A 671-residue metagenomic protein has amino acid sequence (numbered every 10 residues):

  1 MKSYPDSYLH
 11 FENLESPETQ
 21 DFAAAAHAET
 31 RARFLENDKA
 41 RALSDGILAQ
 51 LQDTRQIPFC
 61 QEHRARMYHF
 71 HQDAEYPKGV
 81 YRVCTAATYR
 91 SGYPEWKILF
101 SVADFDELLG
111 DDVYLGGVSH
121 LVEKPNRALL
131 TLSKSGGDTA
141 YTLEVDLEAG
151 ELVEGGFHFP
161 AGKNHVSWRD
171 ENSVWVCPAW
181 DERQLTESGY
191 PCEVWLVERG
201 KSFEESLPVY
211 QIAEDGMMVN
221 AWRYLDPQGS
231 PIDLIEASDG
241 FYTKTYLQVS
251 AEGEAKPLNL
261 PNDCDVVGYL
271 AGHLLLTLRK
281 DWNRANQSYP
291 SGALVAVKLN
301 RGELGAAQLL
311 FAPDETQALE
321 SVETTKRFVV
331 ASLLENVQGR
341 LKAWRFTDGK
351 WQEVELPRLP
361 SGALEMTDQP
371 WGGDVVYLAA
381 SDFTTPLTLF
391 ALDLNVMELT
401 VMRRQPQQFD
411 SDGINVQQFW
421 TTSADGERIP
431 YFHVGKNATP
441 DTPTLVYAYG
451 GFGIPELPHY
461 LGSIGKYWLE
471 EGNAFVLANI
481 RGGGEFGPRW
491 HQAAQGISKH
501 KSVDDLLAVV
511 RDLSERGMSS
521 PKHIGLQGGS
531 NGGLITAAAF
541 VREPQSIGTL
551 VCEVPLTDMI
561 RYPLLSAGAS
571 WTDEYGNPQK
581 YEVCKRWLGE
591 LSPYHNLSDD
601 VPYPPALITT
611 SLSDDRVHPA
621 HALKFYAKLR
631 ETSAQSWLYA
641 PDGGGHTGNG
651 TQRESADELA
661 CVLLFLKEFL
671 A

Functional and structural regions predicted by a protein language model:
M1-E365, P370-V375, S381-T385, A391-L392 (+3 more regions): Beta-propeller folds
A65, Q72, S381, Y447-G451 (+2 more regions): Glycine-rich His-Gly loop
F70, T277, S332, A379 (+4 more regions): Short hydrophobic segments within beta-strands
A74, S135, F159, S167 (+26 more regions): Active-site-proximal structural scaffolding
L99, A103-L121, L132-G137, L392-E398 (+6 more regions): Cap/lid segment of the alpha/beta-hydrolase catalytic domain
S230, T243, A271-H273, Y289-L294 (+19 more regions): Active-site lining segments that contact anionic ligands and/or coordinate catalytic metals
L477-A671: Active-site-proximal cap/loop segments of hydrolase catalytic domains
